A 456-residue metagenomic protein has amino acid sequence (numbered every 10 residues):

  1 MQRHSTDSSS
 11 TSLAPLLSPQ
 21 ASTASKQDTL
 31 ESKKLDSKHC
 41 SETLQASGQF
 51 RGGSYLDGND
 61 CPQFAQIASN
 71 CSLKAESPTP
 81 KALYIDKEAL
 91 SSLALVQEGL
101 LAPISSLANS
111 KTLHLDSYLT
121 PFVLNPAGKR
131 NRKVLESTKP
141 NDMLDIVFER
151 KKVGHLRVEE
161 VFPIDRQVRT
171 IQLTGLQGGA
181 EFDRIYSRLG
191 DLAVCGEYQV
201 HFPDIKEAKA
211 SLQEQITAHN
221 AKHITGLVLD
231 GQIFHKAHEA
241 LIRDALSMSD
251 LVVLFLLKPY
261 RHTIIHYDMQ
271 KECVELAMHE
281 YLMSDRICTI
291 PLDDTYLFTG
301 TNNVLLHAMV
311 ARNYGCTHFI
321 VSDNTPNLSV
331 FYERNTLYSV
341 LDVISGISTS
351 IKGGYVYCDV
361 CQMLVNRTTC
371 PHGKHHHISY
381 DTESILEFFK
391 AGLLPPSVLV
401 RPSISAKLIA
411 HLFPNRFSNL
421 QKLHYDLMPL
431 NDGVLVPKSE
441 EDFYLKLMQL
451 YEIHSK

Functional and structural regions predicted by a protein language model:
Q2-E239, R243-N302, A308-H318, D323-K456: Non-catalytic terminal extensions that flank enzyme cores
